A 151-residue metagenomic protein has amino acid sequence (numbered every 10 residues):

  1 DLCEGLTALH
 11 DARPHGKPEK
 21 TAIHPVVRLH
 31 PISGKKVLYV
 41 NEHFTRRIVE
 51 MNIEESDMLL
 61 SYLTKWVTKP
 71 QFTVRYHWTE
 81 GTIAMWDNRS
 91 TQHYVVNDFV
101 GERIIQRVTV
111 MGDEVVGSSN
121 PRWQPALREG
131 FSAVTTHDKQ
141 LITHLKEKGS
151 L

Functional and structural regions predicted by a protein language model:
D1-T82, N88-L151: Non-heme Fe(II) oxygenase catalytic core, chiefly the N-lobe of the double-stranded beta-helix
